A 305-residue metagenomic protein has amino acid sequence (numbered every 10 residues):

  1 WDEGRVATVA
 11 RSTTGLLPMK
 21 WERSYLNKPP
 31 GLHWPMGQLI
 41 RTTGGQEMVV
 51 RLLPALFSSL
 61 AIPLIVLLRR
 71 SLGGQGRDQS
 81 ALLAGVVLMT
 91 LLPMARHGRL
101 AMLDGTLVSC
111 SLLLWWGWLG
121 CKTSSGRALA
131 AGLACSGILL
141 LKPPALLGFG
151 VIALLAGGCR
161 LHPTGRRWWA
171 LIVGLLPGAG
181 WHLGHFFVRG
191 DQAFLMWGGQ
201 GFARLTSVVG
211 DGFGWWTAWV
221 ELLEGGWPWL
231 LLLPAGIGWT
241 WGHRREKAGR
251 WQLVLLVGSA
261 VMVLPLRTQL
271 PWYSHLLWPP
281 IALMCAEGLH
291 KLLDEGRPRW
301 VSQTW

Functional and structural regions predicted by a protein language model:
G4-W34: Extracytosolic helix-loop segments that constitute the early lumenal/periplasmic catalytic or substrate-binding loops
R5-T13, L133, G137, L141 (+4 more regions): Transmembrane-lumen/periplasm boundary regions of multi-pass, lipid-linked membrane glycan transferases
L26, P30-W34, T42-P63, H97 (+1 more regions): Loop-to-helix entry region of an early transmembrane alpha helix in multi-pass inner-membrane enzymes
L52-Q75, L113: Transmembrane-helix motifs of polytopic, lipid-linked glycan transferases
L64, V86-L88, T106-T123, A134-C135 (+1 more regions): Specific aromatic-rich, kink-prone transmembrane helix
I65-T90, V108: Transmembrane-helix signature of polytopic, membrane-embedded enzymes that assemble or transfer cell-envelope glycans
R70-D78, S111-A131, I138, T240-G242 (+1 more regions): Membrane-interface transmembrane helices that cradle and orient dolichyl/undecaprenyl
R96-L107, P143-P144: Short acidic/glycine- and proline-prone juxtamembrane loop motifs at membrane-interface regions of multi-pass membrane
